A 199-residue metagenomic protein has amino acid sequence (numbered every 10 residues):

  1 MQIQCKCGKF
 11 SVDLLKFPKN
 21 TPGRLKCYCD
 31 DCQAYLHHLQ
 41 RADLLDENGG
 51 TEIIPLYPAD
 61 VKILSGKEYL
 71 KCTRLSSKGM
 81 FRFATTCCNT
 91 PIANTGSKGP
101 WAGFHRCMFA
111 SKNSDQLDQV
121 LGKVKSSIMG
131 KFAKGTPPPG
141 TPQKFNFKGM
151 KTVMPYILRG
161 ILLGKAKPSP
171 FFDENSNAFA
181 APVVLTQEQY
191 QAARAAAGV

Functional and structural regions predicted by a protein language model:
M1-Q4, S11-V199: A short Gly-Trp-Pro
